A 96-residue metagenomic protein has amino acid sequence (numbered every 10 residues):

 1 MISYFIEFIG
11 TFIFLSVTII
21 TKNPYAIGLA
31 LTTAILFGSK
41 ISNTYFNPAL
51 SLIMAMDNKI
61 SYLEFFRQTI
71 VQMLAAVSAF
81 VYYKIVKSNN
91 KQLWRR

Functional and structural regions predicted by a protein language model:
M1-R96: Membrane-interface helix-loop junctions and terminal tails of multi-pass membrane proteins
